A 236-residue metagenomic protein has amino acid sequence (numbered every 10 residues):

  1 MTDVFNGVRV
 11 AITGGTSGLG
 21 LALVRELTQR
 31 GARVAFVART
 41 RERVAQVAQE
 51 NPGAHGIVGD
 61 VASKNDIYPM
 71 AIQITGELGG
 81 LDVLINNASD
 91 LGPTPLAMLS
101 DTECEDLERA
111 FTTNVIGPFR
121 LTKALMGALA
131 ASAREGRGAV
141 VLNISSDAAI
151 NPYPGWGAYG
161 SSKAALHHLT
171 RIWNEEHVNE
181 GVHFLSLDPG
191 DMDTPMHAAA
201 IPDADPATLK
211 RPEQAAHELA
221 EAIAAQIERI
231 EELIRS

Functional and structural regions predicted by a protein language model:
T16-S17: Conserved glycine-rich cofactor-binding loop
V58-P69: The beta1-alpha1 cofactor-binding region of Rossmann-like NAD(H)/NADP(H)-dependent oxidoreductases
N87-P95: Conserved NAD(P)H cofactor-binding loop of Rossmann-fold oxidoreductase domains
P95-L99, E103-E108: Substrate-binding pocket helix/loop in short-chain dehydrogenase/reductase
T122, S162-A165: Active-site helix of classical SDR
S146: Residue(s) in the substrate-gating loop at a strand-loop-helix junction that position the organic substrate next
N179-V182, S186-L187, T194, P202-S236: C-terminal helical subdomain
